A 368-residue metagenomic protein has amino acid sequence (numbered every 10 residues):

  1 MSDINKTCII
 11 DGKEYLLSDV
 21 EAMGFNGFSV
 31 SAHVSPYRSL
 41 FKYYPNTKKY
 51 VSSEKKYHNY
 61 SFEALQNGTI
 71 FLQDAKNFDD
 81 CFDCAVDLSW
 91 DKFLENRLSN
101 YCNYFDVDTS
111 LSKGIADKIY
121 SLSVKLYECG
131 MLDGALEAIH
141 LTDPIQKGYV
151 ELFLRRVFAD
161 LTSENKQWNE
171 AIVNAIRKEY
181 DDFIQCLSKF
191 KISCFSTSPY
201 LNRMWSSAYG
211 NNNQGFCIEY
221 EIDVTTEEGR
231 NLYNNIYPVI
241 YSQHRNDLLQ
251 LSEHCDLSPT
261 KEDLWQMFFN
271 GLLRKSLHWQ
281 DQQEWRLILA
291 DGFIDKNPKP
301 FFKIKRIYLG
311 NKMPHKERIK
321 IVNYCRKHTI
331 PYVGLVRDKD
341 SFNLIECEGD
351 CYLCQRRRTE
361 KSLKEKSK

Functional and structural regions predicted by a protein language model:
S2-K368: Partner-binding and oligomerization surfaces adjacent to conserved cores of proteins that assemble macromolecular
